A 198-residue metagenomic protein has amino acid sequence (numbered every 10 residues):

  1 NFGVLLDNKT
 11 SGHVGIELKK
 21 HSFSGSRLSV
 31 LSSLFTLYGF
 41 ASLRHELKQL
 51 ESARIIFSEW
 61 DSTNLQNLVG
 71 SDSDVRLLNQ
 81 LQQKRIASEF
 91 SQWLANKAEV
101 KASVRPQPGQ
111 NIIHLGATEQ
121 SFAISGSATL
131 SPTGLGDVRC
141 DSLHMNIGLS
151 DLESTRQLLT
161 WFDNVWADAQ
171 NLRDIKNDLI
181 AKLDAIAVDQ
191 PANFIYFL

Functional and structural regions predicted by a protein language model:
N1-L198: PLD/PLD-like phosphodiesterase catalytic module centered on the HKD motif
